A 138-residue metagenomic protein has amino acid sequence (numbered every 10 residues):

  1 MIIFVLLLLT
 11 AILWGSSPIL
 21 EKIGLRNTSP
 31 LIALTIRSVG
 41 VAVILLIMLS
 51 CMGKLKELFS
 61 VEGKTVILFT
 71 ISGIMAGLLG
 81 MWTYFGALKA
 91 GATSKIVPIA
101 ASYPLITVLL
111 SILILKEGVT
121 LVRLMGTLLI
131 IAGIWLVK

Functional and structural regions predicted by a protein language model:
M1-I12, T28, A42-T70, L78-A90 (+1 more regions): Membrane-interface interhelical linkers
V5, I32-I36, K95-P98, L121: Signature of the 12-TM Major Facilitator Superfamily
V5, L9, I36-G40, I71 (+3 more regions): Hydrophobic residues within alpha-helical transmembrane segments of multi-pass solute transporters/permease subunits
S16-G40: Juxtamembrane helix-loop-helix junctions in multi-pass membrane proteins
G24, A33, A87, I99 (+1 more regions): Hydrophobic/aromatic residues within transmembrane alpha-helices of multi-pass small-molecule transporters
S29-P30, A92-T93, L115-V119: A helix-boundary/kink motif common to multi-pass secondary transporters, especially Major Facilitator Superfamily
L45, V122-K138: Hydrophobic transmembrane alpha-helices of multi-pass small-molecule transport proteins
P104-L124: C-terminal transmembrane-helix exit sites in multi-pass transporters
